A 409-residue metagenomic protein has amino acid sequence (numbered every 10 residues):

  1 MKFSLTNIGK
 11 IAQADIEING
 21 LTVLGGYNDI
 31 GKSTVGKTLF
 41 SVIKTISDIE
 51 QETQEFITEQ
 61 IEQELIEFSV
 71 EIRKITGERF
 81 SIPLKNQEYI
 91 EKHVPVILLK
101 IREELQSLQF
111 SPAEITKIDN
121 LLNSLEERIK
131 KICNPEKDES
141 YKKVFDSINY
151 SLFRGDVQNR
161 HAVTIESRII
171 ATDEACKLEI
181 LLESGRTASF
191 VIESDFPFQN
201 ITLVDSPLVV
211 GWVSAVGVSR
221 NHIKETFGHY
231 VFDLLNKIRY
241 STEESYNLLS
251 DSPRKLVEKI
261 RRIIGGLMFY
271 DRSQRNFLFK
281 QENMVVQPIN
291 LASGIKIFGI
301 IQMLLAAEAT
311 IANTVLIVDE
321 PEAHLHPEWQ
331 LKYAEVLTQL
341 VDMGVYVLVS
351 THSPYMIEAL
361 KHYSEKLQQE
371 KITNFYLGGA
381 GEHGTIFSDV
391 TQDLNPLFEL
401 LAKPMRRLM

Functional and structural regions predicted by a protein language model:
M1-D48, E52, L278-M409: Switch/communication elements of ASCE P-loop NTPase nucleotide-binding domains
S4, T45-N313, G381-M409: Phosphate-coordinating catalytic segments in nucleotide- and nucleic-acid-processing enzymes
